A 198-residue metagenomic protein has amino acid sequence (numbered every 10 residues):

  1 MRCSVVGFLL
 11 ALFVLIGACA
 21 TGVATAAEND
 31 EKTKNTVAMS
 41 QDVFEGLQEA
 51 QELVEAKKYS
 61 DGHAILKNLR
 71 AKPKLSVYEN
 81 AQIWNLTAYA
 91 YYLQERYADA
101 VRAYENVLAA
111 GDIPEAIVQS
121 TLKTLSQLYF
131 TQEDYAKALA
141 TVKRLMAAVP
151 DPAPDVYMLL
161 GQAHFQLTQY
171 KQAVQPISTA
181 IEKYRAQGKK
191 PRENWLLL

Functional and structural regions predicted by a protein language model:
M1-L10: Bacterial N-terminal signal peptides that target proteins for export
L15, C19-E105, I117-S120: N-terminal leader/linker segments that initiate helical-solenoid repeat arrays
S40, Y78, E115-A116, D151 (+1 more regions): Residue signature of alpha-solenoid helical repeat architecture, marking inter-repeat boundaries and helix-start
K67-A71, N106-A110, L145-A147, A180-K183: Amphipathic alpha-helical segments of tetratricopeptide repeats
R144, V149-L198: Solenoidal tandem-repeat scaffolds enriched in leucines and small polar residues
